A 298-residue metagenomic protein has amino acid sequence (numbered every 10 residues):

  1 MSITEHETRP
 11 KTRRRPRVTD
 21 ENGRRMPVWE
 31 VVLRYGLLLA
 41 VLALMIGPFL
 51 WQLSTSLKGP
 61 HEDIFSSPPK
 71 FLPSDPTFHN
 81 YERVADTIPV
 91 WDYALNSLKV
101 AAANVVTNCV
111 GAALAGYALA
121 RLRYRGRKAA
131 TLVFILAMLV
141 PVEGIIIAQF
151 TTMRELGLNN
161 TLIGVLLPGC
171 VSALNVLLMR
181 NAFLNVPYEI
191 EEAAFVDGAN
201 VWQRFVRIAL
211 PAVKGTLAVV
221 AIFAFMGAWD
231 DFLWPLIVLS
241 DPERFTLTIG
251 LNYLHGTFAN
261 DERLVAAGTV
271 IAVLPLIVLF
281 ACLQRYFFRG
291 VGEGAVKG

Functional and structural regions predicted by a protein language model:
M1-M26: Short, Lys/Arg-rich, polar N-terminal cytosolic tail immediately upstream of the first transmembrane signal-anchor
V31-G298: A structural signal for multi-pass alpha-helical bundles of membrane permease subunits that mediate small-molecule
